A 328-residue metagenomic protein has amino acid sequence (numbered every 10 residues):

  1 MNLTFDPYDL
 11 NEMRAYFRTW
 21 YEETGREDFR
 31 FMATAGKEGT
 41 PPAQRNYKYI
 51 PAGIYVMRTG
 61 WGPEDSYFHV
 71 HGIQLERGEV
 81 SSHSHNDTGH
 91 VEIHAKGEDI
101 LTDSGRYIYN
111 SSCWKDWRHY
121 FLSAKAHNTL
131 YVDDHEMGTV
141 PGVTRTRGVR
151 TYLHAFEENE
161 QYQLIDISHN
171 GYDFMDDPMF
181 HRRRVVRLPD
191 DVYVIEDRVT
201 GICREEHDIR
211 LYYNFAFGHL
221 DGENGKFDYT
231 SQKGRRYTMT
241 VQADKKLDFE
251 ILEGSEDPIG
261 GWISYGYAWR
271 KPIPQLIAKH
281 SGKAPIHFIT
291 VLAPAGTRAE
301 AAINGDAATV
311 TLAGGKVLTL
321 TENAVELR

Functional and structural regions predicted by a protein language model:
M1-I100, E158, G282, H287 (+3 more regions): Carbohydrate-active enzyme catalytic cores, enriched for enzymes that act on polyanionic acidic polysaccharides
D6-P7, R14-F17, Y21-E22, S112-W114 (+1 more regions): CBM-like, beta-strand-rich accessory domains located in the C-terminal region of large, secreted polysaccharide-active
P63, E76, Y107-Y109, D173 (+1 more regions): Short, surface-exposed beta-strand-loop junctions and turns on beta-sheet-rich folds
H71-L75, N110-W117: Short, surface-exposed loop/helix-turn segments at secondary-structure junctions that function as lids/hinges flanking
H94-K96, Y107, D133: Catalytic-core segments of enzymes that bind and process phosphorylated/nucleotide-bearing substrates
L101-R106: Catalytic Cys-His active-site segments of thiol-dependent hydrolases/isopeptidases
